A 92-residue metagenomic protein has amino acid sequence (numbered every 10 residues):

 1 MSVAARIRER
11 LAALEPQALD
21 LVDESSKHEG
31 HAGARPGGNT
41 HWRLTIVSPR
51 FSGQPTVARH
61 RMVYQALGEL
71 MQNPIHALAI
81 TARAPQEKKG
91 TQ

Functional and structural regions predicted by a protein language model:
M1, G53-V57: Ordered, soluble secondary-structure elements with a strong preference for glycine-centered loop motifs and nearby
M1-R35: N-terminal first-folded block
I7, I46-V47, V63: Hydrophobic aliphatic residue packing
E24-S26, V47, T81-P85: Short loop/turn motifs enriched for small/polar and acidic residues
H28-H31, H41, H60, H76: Histidine-centered active-site/metal-ligand motif
G30-S48: A short, structured beta-strand/loop element
R43-G53, H76, T81: Conserved interaction-surface patches within small, structured recognition/assembly domains
T56-Q92: C-terminal structural segments of small proteins and small subunits
